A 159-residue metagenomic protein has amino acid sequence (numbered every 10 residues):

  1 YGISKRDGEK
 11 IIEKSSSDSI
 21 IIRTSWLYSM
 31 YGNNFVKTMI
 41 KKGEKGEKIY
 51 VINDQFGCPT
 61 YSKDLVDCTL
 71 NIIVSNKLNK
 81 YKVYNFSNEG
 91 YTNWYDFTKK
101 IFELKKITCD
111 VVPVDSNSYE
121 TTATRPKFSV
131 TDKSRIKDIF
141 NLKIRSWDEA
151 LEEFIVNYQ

Functional and structural regions predicted by a protein language model:
Y1, I20-I22, Y84, V112: Hydrophobic/aromatic beta-strand patches that form the interior of the parallel beta-sheet core in alpha/beta enzyme
S4: Active-site helix of classical SDR
K10-G57, S62-N71: NAD(P)-dependent short-chain dehydrogenase/reductase
R23-T24, I52, N88, D115 (+2 more regions): A secondary-structure boundary/capping signal
M30-Y31, Q55-V66, F86-L104, E153: Substrate-binding strand-loop-helix patch in Rossmann-like NAD(P)-dependent oxidoreductase/epimerase domains
I73-K77, K105, I155-Q159: Short, hydrophobic alpha-helical segments
N76-E120, K127: Mid/C-terminal beta-alpha module of Rossmann-like enzyme folds, strongest in SDR-family dehydrogenases/epimerases
N93-K99, D115-Q159: Conserved C-terminal active-site "lid" loop/helix of NAD(P)H-dependent oxidoreductases that clamps the redox cofactor
